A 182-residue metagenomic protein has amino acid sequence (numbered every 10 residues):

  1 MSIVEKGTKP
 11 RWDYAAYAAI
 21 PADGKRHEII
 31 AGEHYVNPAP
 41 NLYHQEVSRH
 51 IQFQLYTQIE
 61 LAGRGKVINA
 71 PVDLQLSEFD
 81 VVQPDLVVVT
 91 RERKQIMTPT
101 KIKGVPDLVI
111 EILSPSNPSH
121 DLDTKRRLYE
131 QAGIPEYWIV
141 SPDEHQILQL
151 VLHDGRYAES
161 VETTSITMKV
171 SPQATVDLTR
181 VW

Functional and structural regions predicted by a protein language model:
M1-W182: Gly/Pro/Ser/Thr-rich low-complexity, intrinsically disordered segments predominantly at protein N-termini
